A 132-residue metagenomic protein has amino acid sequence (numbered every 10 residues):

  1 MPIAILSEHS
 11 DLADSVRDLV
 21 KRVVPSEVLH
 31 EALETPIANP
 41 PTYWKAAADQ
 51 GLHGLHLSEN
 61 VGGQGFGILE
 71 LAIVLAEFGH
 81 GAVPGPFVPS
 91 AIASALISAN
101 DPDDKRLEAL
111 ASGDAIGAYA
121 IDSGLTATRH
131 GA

Functional and structural regions predicted by a protein language model:
M1-F87: Amphipathic, small/basic residue-rich leader segments at the start of a protein or domain
R22, A72-V74, A91, N100 (+1 more regions): General N-terminal targeting signals
A32-E34, A95, T128: Juxtamembrane/interface motifs at transmembrane-helix termini
A38, Q64-G65, A91-L96, A115: Short secondary-structure boundary/hinge segments and terminal tails
D49-Q50, A93, L125: A generic structural signal for solvent-exposed, polar alpha-helical segments
G63-Q64, D101-A132: Glycine-rich, Trp-frequent "lid" loop and neighboring beta-strands that shape and gate the flavin cofactor pocket
I73-F78, I97, R129-A132: DPxDG-like acidic metal-binding loop motif
G85-P102: N-terminal glycine-rich flavin-associated loop
